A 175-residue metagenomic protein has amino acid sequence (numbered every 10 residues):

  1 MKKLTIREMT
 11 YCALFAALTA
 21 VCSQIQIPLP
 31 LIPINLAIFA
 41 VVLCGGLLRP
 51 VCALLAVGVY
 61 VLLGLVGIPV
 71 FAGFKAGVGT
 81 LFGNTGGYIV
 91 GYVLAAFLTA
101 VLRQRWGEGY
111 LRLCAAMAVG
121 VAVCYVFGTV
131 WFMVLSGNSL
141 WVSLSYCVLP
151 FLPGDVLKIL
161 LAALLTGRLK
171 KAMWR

Functional and structural regions predicted by a protein language model:
M1-L54: Hydrophobic transmembrane alpha-helices
T5, P50-L55, W106-R112, S139-L140: Membrane-helix interface segments
L14, G58-L62, G86, L94 (+3 more regions): Hydrophobic residues within alpha-helical transmembrane segments of multi-pass solute transporters/permease subunits
L14, V21, V78-V126: Short helix-perturbing small/polar motifs within transmembrane alpha-helices
L18, C22, Q26, C44 (+10 more regions): Alpha-helical membrane-inserting segments
S23-P33, V61-A95: Interfacial aromatic-anchored transmembrane helix boundaries in multi-pass membrane proteins
P33-I38, V78-N84, W141-F151: Non-cytosolic membrane-interface motifs at loop->transmembrane helix junctions
F74, E108-R175: Membrane-embedded alpha-helical hairpins and interfacial helices in multi-pass inner-membrane proteins
